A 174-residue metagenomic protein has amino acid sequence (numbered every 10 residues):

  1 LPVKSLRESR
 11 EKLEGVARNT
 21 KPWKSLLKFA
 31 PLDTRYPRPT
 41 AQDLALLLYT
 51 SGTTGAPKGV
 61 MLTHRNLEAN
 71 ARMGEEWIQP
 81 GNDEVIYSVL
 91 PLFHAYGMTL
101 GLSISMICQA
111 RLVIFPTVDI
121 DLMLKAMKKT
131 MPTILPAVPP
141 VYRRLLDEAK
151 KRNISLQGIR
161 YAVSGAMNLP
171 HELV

Functional and structural regions predicted by a protein language model:
L1, K58-M61, S88, A110-T117: Short beta-strand->loop structural element characteristic of the AMP-binding/adenylate-forming
L1-A41, A149: ANL superfamily adenylate-forming
L27, L90, V118-D119, P132-V174: Adenylate-forming
A41, N82-D83, G158-I159: Phosphate-coordination loops involved in phosphoryl transfer and adenosine-cofactor binding
L44, T50-T53, I86, L92 (+3 more regions): Conserved S/T- and glycine-rich ATP-binding loop of Class I adenylate-forming
A45-A69: Conserved AMP-binding A3 loop
T53, Q109, A166: Conserved G/P- and acidic residue-centered "switch" motifs that form tight phosphate/ATP-binding loops in soluble
E68-V85, F93-I134, R144, E148-K150: Conserved AMP-binding/adenylation subdomain of ANL enzymes
